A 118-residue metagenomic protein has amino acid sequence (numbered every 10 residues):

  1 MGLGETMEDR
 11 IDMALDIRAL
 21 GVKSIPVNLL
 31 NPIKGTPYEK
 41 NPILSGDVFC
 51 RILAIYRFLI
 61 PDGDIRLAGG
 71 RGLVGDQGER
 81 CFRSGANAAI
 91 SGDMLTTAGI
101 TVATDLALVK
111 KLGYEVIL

Functional and structural regions predicted by a protein language model:
M1-A14: Active-site glycine- and acidic-residue-rich loops that bind and position anionic ligands or nucleotide-like cofactors
R18-L118: Auxiliary Fe-S-binding modules of radical SAM enzymes
